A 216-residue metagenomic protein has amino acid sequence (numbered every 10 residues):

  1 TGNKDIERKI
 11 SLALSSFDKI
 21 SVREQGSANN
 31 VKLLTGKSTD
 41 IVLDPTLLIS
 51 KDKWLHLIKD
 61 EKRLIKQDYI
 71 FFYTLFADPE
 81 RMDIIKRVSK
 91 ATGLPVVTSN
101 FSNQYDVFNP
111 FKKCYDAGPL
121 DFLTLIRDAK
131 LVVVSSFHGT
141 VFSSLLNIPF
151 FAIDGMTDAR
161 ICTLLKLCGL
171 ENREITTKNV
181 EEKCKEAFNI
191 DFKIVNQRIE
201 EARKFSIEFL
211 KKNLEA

Functional and structural regions predicted by a protein language model:
T1-A216: Active-site anion-handling motifs in enzyme catalytic cores
